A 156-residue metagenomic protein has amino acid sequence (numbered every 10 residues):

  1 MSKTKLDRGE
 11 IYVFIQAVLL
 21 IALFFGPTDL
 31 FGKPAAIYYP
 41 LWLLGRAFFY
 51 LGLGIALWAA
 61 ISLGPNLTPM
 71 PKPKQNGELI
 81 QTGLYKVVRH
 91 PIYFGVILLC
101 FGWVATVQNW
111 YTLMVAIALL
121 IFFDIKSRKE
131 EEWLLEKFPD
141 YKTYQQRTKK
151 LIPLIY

Functional and structural regions predicted by a protein language model:
M1-Q81, L98-Y156: Membrane-anchoring alpha-helices and their flanking helix-loop junctions
G77-V87, I92-Y93: Solvent-exposed interhelical
